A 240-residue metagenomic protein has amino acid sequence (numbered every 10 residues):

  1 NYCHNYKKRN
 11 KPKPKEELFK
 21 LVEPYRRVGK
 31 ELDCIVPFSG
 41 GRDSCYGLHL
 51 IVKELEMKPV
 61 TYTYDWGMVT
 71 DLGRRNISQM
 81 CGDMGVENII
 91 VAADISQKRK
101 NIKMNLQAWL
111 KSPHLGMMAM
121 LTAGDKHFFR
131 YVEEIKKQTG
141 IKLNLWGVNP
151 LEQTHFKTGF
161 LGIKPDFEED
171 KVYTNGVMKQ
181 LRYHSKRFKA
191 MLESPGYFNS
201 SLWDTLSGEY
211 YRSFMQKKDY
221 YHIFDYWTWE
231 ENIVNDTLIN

Functional and structural regions predicted by a protein language model:
N1-D33, L50, E54-N240: Nucleotide-activated chemistry modules centered on ATP-dependent adenylation/adenylyltransferase
C34-D43: Short, glycine-rich nucleotide/cofactor-binding loops
Y46-G47: Hydrophobic positions on the alpha1 helix immediately C-terminal to the Walker A/P-loop
